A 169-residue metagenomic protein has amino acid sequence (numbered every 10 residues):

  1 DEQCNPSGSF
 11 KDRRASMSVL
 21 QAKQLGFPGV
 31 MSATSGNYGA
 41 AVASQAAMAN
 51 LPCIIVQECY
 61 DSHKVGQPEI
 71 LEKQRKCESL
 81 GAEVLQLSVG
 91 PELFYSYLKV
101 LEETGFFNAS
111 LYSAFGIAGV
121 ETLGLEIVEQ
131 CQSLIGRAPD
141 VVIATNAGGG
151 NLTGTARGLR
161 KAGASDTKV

Functional and structural regions predicted by a protein language model:
D1-V169: PLP-dependent amino-acid enzyme catalytic core
